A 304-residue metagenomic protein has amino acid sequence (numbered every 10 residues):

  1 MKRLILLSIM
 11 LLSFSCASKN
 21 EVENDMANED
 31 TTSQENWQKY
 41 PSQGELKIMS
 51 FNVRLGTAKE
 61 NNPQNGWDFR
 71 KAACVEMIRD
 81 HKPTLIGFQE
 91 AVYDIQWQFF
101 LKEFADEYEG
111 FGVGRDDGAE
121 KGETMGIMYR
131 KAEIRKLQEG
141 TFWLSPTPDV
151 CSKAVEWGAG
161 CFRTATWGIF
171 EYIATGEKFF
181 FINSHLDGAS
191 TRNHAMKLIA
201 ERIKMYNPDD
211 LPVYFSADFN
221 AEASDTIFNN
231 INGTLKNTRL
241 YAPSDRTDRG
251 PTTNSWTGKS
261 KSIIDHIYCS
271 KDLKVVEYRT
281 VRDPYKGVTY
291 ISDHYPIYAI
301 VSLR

Functional and structural regions predicted by a protein language model:
M1-L4, S18-K19: Positively charged n-region of N-terminal signal peptides that target proteins for export
L4-S13: Sec-dependent N-terminal signal peptides
S15-E103, D117-G122, R304: N-terminal, active-site-proximal structural segment of metallo-dependent hydrolase catalytic domains
N24-W37, N193-H194, E201-V213, N220-R304: Metal-dependent phosphoester-hydrolase catalytic domains
E29-D30, E35-Y40, L85, Q89-K178 (+1 more regions): Structured beta-strand-rich core segments of catalytic domains in phosphoester-bond hydrolases
L46-V53, C74-Q98, M128, G168 (+5 more regions): Active-site beta-strand/loop signature of hydrolases that rely on acidic residues for catalysis
V53-G56, A91-I95, R115-A119, E133-I134 (+6 more regions): Solvent-exposed loop/turn segments at secondary-structure junctions within structured extracellular/periplasmic domains
K59-P63, P148-W157, N183-S190: Surface-exposed cleft-lining segments at the edges of enzyme active sites
